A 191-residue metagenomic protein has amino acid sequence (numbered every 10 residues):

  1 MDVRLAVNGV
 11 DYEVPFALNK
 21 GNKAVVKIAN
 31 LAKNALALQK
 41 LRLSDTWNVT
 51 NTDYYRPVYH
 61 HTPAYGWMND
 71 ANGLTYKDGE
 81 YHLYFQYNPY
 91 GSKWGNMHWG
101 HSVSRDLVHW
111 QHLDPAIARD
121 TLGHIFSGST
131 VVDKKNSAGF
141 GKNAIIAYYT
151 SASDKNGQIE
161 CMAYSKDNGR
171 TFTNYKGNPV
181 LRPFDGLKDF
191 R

Functional and structural regions predicted by a protein language model:
M1-A6, Y12-R191: Beta-rich carbohydrate-recognition and catalytic domains
